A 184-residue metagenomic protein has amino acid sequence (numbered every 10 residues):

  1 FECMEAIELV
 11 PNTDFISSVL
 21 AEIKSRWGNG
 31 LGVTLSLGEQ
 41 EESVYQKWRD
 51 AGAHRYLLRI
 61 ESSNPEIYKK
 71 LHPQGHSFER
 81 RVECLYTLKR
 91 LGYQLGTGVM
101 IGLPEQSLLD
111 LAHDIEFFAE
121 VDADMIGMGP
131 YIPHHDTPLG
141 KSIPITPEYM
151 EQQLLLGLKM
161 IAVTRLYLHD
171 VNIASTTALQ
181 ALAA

Functional and structural regions predicted by a protein language model:
F1-C3, H54-R55, E79-P138, L154-A174: Conserved C-terminal portion of the radical SAM core fold that forms the substrate/S-adenosylmethionine-binding
F1-D14, V19-C84, Q94-I101, D124-M128: Core AdoMet radical
Q40-D50, L103-A119, Q180-A184: Catalytic cores of alpha/beta
K70-G75, S142-M150: Short glycine-enriched, charge-decorated loop/helix-capping segments at active-site entrances that position
P138-K141, A183-A184: Histidine/acidic-residue-rich catalytic or RNA/ligand-binding cores of hydrolases and nuclease-related proteins
M150-G157, L179: Short amphipathic alpha-helix initiation/capping segments at coil-to-helix junctions
A174-Q180: Short catalytic/ligand-gating loop segments at beta-alpha or beta-beta junctions within enzyme catalytic domains
